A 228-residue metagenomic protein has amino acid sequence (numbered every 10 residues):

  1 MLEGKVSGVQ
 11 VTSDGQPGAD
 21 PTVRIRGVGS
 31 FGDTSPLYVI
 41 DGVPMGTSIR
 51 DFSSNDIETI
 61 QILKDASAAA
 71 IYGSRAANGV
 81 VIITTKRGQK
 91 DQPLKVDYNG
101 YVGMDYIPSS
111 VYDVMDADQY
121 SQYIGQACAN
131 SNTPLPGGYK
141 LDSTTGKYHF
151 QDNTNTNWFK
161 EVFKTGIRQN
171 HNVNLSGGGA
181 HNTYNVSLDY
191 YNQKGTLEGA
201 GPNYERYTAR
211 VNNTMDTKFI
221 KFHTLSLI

Functional and structural regions predicted by a protein language model:
M1-V211, D216-H223: Short, small/polar-rich motifs associated with maturation and membrane association, primarily at protein termini
